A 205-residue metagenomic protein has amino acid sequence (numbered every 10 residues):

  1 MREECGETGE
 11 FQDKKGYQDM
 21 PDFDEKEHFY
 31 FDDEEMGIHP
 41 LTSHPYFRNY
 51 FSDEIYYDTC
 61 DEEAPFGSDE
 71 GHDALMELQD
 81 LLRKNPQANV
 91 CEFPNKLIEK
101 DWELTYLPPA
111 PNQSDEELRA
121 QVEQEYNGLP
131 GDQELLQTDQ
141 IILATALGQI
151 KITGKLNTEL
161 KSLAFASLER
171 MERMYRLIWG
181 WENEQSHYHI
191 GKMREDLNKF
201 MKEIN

Functional and structural regions predicted by a protein language model:
E4-L82: N-terminal leader/targeting peptides and immediately adjacent processing regions
T59, L135-I152: Amphipathic alpha-helical elements of HEAT/ARM-like alpha-solenoid repeat scaffolds that form extended
G67, D132-D139, S186: Helix-start/N-cap signature of alpha-helical segments
M76-L107: Amphipathic, membrane-active segments
Q87-A88, I152-T158: Charged, low-complexity interaction regions
N95-D132: Acidic, Ser/Thr- and Gly/Pro-rich intrinsically disordered linkers and low-complexity segments that flank or connect
S162-M171: Alpha-helical repeat scaffolds
E172-N205: Eukaryote-biased recognition of C-terminal alpha-helical segments
